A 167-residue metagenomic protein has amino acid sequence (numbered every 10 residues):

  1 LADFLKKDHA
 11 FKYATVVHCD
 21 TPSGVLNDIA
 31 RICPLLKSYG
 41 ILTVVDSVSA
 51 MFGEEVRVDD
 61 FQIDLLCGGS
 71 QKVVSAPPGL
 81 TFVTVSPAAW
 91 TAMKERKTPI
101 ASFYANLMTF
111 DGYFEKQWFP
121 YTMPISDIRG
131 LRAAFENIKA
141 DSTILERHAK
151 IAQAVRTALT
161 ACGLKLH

Functional and structural regions predicted by a protein language model:
L1-S47, F52, L65: Active-site phosphate-binding strand-loop segment of PLP-dependent enzymes
L5, F135-I138, L159: Hydrophobic residues within well-ordered, non-membrane alpha-helices that form the packing/core of soluble catalytic
T21-L26, M51-E55, D60, V74-P77 (+1 more regions): Short, well-ordered, mixed-charge alpha-helical segments that flank or form enzyme active sites
D59-Q71: Conserved active-site segment immediately N-terminal to the catalytic lysine that forms the internal aldimine
Q71-A154: Active-site C-terminal subdomain of aminotransferase-like
A154-H167: Conserved small-domain helix->loop->beta segment predominantly found in fold-type I
